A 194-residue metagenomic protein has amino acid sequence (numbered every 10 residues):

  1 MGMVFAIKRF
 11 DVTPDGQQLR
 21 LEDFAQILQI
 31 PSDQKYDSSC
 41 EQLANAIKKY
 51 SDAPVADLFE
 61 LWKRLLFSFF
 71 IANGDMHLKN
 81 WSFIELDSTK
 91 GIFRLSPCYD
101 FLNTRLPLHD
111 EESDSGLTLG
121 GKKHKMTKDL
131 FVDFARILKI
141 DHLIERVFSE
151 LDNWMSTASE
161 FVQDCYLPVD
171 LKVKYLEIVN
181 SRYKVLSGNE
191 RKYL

Functional and structural regions predicted by a protein language model:
M1-L78, S82-L194: Anionic ligand-binding catalytic core segments
